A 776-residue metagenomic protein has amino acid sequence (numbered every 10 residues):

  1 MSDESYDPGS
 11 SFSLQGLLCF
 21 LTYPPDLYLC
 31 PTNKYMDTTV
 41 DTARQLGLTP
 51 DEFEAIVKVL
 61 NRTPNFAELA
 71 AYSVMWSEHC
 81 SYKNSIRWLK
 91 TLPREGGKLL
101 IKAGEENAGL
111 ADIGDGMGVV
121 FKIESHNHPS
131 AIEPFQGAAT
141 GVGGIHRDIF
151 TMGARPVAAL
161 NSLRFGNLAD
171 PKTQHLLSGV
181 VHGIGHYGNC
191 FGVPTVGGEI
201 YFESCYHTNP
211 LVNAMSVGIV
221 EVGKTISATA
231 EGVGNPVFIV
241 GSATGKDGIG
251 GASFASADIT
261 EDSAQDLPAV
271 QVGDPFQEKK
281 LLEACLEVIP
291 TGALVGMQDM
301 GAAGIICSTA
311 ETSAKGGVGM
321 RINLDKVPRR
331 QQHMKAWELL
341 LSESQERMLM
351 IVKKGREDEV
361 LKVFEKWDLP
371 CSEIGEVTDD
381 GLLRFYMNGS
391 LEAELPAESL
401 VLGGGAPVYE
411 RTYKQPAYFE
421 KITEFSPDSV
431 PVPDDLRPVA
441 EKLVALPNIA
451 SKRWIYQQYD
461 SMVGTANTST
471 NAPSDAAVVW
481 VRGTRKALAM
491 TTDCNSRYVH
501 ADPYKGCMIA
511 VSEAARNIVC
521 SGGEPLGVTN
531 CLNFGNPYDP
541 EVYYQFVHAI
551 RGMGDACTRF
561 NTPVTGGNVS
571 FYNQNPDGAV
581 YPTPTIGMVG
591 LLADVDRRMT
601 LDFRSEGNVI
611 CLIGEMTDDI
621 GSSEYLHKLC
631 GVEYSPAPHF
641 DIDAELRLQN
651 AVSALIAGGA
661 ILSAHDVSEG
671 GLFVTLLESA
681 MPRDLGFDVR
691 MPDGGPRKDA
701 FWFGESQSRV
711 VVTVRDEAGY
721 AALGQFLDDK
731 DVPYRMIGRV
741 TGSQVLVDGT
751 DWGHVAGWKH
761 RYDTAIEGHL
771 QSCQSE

Functional and structural regions predicted by a protein language model:
M1, S13-L14, T22: Intrinsic disorder/low-complexity segments
E4-D7: Short hydrophobic alpha-helical segments enriched in small aliphatic residues
K34-L46, P50, K58-L69, T208-P210 (+10 more regions): Glycine-/charge-enriched secondary-structure boundary and capping motifs
D37-D112: N-terminal amphipathic, basic-rich helices that act as targeting or association modules
C80, K90-T140, G144-H146, F150 (+5 more regions): Non-catalytic terminal/interface segments that mediate subunit docking, oligomerization, and allosteric communication
A108-W367, T378-L382, Y386, G404-P407 (+7 more regions): Mobile "lid/hinge" segments at catalytic clefts and subdomain interfaces of large enzymes
